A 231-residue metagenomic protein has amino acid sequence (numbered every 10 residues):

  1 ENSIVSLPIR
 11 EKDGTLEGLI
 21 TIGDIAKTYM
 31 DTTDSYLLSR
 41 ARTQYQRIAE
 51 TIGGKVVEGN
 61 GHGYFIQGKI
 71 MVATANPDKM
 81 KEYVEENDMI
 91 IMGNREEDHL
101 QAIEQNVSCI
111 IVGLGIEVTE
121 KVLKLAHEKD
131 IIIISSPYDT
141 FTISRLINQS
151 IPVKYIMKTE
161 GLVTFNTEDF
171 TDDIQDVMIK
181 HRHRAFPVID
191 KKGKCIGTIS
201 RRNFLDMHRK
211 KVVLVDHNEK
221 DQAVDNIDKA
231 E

Functional and structural regions predicted by a protein language model:
E1, I9-E11, L16, Q46-K55 (+6 more regions): Bateman/CBS regulatory modules and CBS-like beta-alpha motifs in cytosolic regions of diverse proteins
I4, P8, L16-D31, Y138 (+2 more regions): Short beta->alpha transition motifs characteristic of CBS
S6-P8, I90-M92, S108-L114, L123 (+2 more regions): Short hydrophobic alpha-helical runs that function as membrane-insertion/retention elements
K12, I25, N94-E97, G113-V118 (+2 more regions): Short, ordered loop/turn segments at secondary-structure junctions
D24-Q67, D130, S135-P137, N203-M207 (+2 more regions): Juxtadomain coupling helices with adjacent low-complexity linkers
I103-S108, E128: Short, surface-exposed connector motifs at secondary-structure boundaries
L123, I131-K158: Long, charge-dense
